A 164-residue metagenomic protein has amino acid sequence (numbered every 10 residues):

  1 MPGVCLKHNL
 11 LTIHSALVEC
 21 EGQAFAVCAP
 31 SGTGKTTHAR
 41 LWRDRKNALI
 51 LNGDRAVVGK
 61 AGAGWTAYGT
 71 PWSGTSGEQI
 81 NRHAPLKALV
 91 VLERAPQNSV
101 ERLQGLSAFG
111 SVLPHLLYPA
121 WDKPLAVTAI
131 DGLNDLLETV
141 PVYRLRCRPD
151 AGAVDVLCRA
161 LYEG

Functional and structural regions predicted by a protein language model:
M1-Q23: Extreme N-terminal, non-catalytic leader segments that precede Walker-type/kinase nucleotide-binding cores
S15-A16, C20-P30, R43-G164: Glycine-rich, often acidic-flanked micro-motifs that create phosphate/phosphodiester-binding or positioning elements
K35: Conserved lysine of the Walker
H38-A39: Post-Walker A alpha-helix
